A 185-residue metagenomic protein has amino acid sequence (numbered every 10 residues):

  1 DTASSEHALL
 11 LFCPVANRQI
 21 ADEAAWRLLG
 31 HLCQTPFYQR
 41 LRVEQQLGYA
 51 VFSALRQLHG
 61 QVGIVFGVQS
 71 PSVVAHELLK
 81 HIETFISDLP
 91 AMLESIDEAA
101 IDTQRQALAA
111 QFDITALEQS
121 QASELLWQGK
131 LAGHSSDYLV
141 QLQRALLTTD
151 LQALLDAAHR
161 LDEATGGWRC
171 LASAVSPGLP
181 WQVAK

Functional and structural regions predicted by a protein language model:
D1-P36, K185: His/Glu-based metal-binding/catalytic segments typifying zinc-dependent metallopeptidases
A3-L9, N17-A21, H59-V65, H81-D88 (+1 more regions): Short acidic (Asp/Glu) and glycine-rich catalytic loops that position anionic groups and cofactors
A8-P14, G30-S70: A structural supersecondary motif
P14, H31-P36, R40, E44 (+3 more regions): Generic, well-ordered alpha-helical scaffold segments in large soluble proteins
Q19-E23, V73-K80, L179: Short, conserved charged micro-motifs
R56-A116: M16/insulysin-pitrilysin zinc metalloprotease superfamily fold
A100, Q104-K185: C-terminal regions of mature proteins
